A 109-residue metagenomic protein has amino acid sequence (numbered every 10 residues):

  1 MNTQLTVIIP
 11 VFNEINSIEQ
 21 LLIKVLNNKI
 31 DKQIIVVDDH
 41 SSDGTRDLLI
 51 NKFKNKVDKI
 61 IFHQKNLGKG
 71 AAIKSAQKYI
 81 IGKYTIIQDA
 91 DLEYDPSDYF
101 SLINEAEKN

Functional and structural regions predicted by a protein language model:
M1-N109: Structured catalytic core of nucleotide-sugar glycosyltransferases
